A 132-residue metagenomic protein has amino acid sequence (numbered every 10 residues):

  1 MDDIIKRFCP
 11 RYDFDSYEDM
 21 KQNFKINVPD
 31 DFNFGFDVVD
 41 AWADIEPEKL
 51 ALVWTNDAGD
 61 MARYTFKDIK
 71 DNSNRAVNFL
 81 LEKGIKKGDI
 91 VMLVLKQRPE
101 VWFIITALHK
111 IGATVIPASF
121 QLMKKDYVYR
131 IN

Functional and structural regions predicted by a protein language model:
M1-Y64, D68-L81: N-lobe entry segment of adenylate-forming
I90, F120-N132: Conserved ATP-dependent adenylate/AMP-binding module captured primarily in the ANL superfamily
V91, G112: Conserved G/P- and acidic residue-centered "switch" motifs that form tight phosphate/ATP-binding loops in soluble
L95-R98, P117-S119: Conserved AMP-binding
T106-I111: Short hydrophobic alpha-helices that are characteristic scaffold elements of the AMP-binding
A113-T114, D126: PLP-dependent aminotransferase-like
